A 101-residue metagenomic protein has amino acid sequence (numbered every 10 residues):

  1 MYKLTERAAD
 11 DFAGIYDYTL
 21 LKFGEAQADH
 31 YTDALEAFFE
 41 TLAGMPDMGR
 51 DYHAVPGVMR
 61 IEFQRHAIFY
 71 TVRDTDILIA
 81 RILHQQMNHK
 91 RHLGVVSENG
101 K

Functional and structural regions predicted by a protein language model:
M1-G57, G100: Basic, Lys/Arg-enriched alpha-helical interface segments
M59-I61: Short acidic-hydrophobic surface loop/beta-edge motif
Q64: Active-site segment of metal-dependent pyrophosphate-handling enzymes, primarily the Nudix hydrolase catalytic core
A67, T71-K101: Enriched for short, Lys/Arg-rich terminal
